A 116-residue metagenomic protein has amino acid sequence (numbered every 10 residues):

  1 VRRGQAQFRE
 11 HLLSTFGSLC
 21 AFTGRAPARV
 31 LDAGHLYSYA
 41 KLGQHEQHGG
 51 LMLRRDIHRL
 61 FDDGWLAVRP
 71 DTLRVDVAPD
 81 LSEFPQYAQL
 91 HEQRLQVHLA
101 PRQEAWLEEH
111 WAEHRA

Functional and structural regions predicted by a protein language model:
V1-E10, S14, S18-L31: A short mid-domain helix/strand-loop element embedded in enzyme catalytic domains that forms or borders the active-site
R3, Q7, R25-A28, L36-A116: A detector for short metal-coordination/catalytic motifs
